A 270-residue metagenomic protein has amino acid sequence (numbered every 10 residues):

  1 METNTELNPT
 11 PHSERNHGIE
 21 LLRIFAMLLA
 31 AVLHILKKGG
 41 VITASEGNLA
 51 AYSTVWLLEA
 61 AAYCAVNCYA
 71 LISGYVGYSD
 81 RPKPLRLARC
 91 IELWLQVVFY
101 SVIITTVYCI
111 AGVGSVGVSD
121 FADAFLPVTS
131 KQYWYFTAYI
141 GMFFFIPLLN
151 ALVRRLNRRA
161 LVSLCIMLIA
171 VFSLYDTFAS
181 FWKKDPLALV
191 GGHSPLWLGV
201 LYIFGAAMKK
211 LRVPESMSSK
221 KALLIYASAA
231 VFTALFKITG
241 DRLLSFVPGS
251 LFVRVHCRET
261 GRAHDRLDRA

Functional and structural regions predicted by a protein language model:
M1-V171, S218-K220: Membrane-cytosol interface segments of multi-pass membrane proteins, especially ER/Golgi lipid-handling enzymes
G39-A44, C109-V118, Y175-D185, L235-F246: Juxtamembrane "helix-exit" motif on the non-cytosolic side of transmembrane helices
L49, S119-L126, D185-S194, S245-R254: Non-cytosolic membrane-interface motifs at loop->transmembrane helix junctions
Y63-A70, W134-F143, H193-Y202, R254-R262: Hydrophobic core segments of transmembrane alpha-helices in multi-pass, intramembrane catalytic enzymes
L71, Y75-S79, M142, I146-N150 (+3 more regions): Hydrophobic transmembrane alpha-helices
T106, I110, V162-F178, L223-T239: Alpha-helical hydrophobic membrane-insertion segments
L161-R212: Loop-centered beta-sheet repeat module
P195-L196, V213-A270: Alpha-helical transmembrane segments and terminal signal-anchor/GPI-anchor hydrophobic tails, characterized by long
